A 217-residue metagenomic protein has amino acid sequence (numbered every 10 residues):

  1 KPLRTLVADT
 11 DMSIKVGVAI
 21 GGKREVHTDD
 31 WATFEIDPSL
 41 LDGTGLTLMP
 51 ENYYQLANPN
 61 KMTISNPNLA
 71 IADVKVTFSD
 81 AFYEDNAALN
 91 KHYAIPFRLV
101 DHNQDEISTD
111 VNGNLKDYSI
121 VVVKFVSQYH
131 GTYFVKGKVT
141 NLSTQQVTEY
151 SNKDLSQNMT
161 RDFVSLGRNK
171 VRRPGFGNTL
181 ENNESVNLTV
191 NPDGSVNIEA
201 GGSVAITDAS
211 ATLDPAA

Functional and structural regions predicted by a protein language model:
K1-P59, D73, D80-Y93, V100-A217: Intrinsically disordered, low-complexity regulatory regions in eukaryotic proteins
M62-A72: Short proline/glycine- and polar residue-rich coil/turn motifs
